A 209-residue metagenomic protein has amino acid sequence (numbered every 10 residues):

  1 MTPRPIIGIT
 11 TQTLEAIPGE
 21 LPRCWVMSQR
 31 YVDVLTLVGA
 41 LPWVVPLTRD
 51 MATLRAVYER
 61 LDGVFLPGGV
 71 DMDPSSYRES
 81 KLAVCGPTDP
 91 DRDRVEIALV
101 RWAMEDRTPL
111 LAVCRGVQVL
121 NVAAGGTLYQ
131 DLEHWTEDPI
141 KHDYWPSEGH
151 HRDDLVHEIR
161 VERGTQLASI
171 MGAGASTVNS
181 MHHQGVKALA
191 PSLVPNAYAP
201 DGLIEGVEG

Functional and structural regions predicted by a protein language model:
M1-L111, N121-A124, Y129, E133-T177 (+2 more regions): N-terminal beta1-alpha1 cap of cysteine-dependent amidohydrolase-like domains
C114: Conserved G/P- and acidic residue-centered "switch" motifs that form tight phosphate/ATP-binding loops in soluble
V117: The feature captures the ABC ATPase H-loop/switch
